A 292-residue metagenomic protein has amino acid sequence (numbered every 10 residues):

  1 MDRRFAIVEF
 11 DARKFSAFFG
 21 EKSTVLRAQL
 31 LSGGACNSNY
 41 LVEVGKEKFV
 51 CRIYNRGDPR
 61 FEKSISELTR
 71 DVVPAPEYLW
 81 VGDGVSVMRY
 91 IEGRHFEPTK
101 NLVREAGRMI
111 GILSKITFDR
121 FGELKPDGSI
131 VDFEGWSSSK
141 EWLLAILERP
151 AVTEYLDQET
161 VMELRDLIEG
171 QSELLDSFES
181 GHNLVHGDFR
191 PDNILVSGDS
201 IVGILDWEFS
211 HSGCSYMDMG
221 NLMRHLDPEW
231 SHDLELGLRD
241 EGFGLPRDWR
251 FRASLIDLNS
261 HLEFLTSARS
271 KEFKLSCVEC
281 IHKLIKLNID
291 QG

Functional and structural regions predicted by a protein language model:
A6-K22, K115-G187, C277-I289: An alpha-helical support segment within catalytic cores of ATP-dependent transferases
S16, K63-S66, I110, R165 (+2 more regions): Short amphipathic alpha-helical segments and helix-helix/interface helices
K22-R27, D157-L164, F243-R252: Short, surface-exposed acidic
L26-S138, W142, E179: ATP-binding pocket architecture of kinase catalytic cores
Q29-S32, S38-V42, C51, E169-M217: Active-site acidic catalytic loop and adjacent metal/ATP-binding pocket of ATP-dependent phosphoryl transfer enzymes
G34-C36, R104, A145, S180 (+2 more regions): Helix-rich C-terminal or lid/interface subdomains of diverse kinases
V85-V87, F189, S260, F264: Short glycine- and hydrophobic/aromatic-rich loop-to-beta-strand nucleating segment in the catalytic cores
L102-E105, T160, D188, S215 (+1 more regions): An acidic site on a long C-lobe helix of protein kinase domains
